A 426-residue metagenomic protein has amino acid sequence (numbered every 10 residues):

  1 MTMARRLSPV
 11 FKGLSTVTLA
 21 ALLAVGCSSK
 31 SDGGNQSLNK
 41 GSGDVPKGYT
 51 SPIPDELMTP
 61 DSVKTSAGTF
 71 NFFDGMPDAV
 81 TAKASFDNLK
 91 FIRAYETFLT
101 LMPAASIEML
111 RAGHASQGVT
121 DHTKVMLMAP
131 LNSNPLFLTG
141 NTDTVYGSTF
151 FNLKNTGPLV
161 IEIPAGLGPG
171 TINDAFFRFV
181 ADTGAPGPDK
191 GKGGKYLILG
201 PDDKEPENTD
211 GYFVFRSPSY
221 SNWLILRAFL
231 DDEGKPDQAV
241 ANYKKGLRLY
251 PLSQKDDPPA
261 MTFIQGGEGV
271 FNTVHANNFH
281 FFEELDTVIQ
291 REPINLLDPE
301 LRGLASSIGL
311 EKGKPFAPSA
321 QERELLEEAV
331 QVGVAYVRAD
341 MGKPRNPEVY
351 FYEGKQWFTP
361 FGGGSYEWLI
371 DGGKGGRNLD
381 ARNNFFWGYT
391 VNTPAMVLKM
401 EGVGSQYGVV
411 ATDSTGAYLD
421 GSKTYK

Functional and structural regions predicted by a protein language model:
M3-V17: Bacterial N-terminal signal peptides that target proteins for export
V17-T18, F91: Hydrophobic alpha-helical segments
L23-G26: C-terminal motif of bacterial Sec signal peptides marking the signal peptidase cleavage site
S28-S31: Bacterial signal peptide processing site
Q36-K426: A compositional/structural signature for long, glycine/proline-rich flexible linkers and loops on extracytoplasmic
